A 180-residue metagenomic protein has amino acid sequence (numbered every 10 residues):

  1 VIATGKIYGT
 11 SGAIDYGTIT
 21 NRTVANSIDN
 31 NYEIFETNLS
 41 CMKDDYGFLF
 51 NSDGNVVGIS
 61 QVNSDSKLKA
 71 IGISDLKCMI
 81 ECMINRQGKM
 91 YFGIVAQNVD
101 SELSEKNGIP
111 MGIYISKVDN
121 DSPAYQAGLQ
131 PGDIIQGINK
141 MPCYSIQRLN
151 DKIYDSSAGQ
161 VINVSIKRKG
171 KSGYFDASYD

Functional and structural regions predicted by a protein language model:
V1-I2, G47-L49, I135, I162: Generic structural signal for buried aliphatic residues
V1-S11: Short glycine/Trp-rich loop-beta-loop segment that forms part of the substrate-binding cleft
A13-D65, M111-S116: Active-site region of chymotrypsin-like
R22, S52, Q97-V99, V118 (+1 more regions): Residue-level recognition of beta-strand microenvironments
Y46-F48, K106-I109, P123-I134, D155-S157: A short glycine-leucine-enriched loop at secondary-structure breakpoints that most characteristically corresponds
S52, V56-P110, I146, K169-Y174: C-terminal cap/linker of serine protease catalytic domains
D53-V57, A124-I146: Conserved PDZ fold ligand-binding element
E81-Y91, V95, D121, Q136-I138 (+1 more regions): PDZ-domain C-terminal substructure recognizer with occasional recognition of PDZ-binding tails
